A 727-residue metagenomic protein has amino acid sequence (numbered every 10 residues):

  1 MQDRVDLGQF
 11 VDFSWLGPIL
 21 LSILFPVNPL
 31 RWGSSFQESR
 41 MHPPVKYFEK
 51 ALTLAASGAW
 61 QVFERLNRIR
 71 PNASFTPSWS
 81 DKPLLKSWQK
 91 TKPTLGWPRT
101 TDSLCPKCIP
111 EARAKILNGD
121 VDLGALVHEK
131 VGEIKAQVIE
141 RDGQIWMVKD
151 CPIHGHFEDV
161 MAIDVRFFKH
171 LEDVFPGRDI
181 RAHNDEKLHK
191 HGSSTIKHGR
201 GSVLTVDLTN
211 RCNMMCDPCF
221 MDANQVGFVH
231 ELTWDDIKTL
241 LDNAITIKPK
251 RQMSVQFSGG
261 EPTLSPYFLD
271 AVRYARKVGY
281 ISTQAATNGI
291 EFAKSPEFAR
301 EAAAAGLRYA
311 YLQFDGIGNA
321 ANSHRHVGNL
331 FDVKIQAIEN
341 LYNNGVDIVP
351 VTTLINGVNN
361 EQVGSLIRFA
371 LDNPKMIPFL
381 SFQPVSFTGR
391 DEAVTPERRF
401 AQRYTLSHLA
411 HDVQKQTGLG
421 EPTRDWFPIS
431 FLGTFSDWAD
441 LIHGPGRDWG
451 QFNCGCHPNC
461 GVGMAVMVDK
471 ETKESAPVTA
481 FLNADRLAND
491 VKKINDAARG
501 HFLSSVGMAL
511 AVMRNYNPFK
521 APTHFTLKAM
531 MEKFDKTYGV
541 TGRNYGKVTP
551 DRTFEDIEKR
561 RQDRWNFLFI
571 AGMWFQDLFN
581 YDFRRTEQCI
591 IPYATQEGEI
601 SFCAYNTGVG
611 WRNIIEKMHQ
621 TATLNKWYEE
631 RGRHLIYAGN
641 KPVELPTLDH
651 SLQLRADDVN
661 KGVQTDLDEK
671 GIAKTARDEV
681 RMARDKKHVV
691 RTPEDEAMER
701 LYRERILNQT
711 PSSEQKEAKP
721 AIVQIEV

Functional and structural regions predicted by a protein language model:
L30, H42-S57, Q61-S74, N343-I557 (+5 more regions): Radical SAM enzyme [4Fe-4S]-AdoMet core and its adjacent flexible, acidic and glycine-rich loops/tails across
F75-C105, I109-T205: N-terminal [4Fe-4S]-dependent radical SAM core
A112-L117, E158-I163, M221-E231, N606-I615: Iron-sulfur (Fe-S) cluster-binding segments and ferredoxin-like electron-carrier domains, especially [2Fe-2S]
C151, E158, A162, F168 (+2 more regions): Conserved alpha-helical substructure of the radical SAM core
K238-Q256, S265-P384: Radical SAM/AdoMet-radical enzyme domain recognition
T537-E694: C-terminal target-recognition/interaction regions appended to catalytic cores
